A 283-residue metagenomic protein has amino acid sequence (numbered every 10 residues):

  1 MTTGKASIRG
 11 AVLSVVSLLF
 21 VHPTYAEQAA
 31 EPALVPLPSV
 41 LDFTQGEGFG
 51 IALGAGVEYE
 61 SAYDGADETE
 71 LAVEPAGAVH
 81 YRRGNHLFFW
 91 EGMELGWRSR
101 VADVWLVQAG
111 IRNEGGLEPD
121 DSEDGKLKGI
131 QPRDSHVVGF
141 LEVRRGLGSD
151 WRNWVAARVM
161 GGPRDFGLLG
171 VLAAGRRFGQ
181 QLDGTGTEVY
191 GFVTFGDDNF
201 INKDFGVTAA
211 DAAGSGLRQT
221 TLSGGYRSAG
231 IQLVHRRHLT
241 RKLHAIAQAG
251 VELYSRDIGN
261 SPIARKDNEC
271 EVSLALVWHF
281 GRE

Functional and structural regions predicted by a protein language model:
M1-G46, A66, G281-E283: Cleavable N-terminal export/targeting peptides
A26-N85, L95: Short glycine/proline- and aromatic-enriched beta-strand/turn motifs that initiate or cap beta-hairpins
Q28-E31, F89-E188, D198-G224, D257-I258 (+1 more regions): Outer-membrane pore/translocation modules
Q45-E47, Y81-N85, S99-V101, R145-W151 (+3 more regions): Outer-membrane beta-barrel strand-turn architecture
F49-A55, P75, F88, W105-A109 (+6 more regions): Transmembrane beta-strands of outer-membrane beta-barrel proteins
G56-E58, A78-H80, G96-R98, F140-G146 (+3 more regions): Transmembrane beta-barrel domains of outer membrane proteins
G56-E60, H80, R112-E114, R158-G162 (+3 more regions): Outer-membrane beta-barrel pore domains and translocons
E74-V79, D267-E283: Outer-membrane beta-barrel "beta-signal"
